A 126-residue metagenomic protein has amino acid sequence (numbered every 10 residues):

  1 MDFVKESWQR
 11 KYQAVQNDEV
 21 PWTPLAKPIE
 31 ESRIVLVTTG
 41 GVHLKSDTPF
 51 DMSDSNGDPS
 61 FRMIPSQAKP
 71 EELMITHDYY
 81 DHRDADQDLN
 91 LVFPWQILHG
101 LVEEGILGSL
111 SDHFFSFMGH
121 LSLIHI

Functional and structural regions predicted by a protein language model:
M1-Q13: Helix-enriched interaction subdomains in cytosolic or periplasmic regions, typified by TIR/SEFIR signaling/NADase cores
A14-P24, Q96: Short alpha-helical segments and helix-capping/turn motifs at coil-helix boundaries
L25-R33, E104-L107: Glycine-rich phosphate/diphosphate-binding loops that line cofactor/substrate pockets in enzymes
V35-V92: Adenosine ribonucleotide-centric catalytic and binding domains
V42, G100-L107: Generic secondary-structure signature for well-ordered alpha-helical cores
N90-G100: Short, solvent-exposed amphipathic alpha-helices that sit in or adjacent to ligand/effector-binding or catalytic
I106-M118: Short beta-strand elements in bilobed, periplasmic/extracellular small-molecule ligand-binding domains
I124-I126: Conserved small/polar residues in nucleotide/adenosyl-binding loops
